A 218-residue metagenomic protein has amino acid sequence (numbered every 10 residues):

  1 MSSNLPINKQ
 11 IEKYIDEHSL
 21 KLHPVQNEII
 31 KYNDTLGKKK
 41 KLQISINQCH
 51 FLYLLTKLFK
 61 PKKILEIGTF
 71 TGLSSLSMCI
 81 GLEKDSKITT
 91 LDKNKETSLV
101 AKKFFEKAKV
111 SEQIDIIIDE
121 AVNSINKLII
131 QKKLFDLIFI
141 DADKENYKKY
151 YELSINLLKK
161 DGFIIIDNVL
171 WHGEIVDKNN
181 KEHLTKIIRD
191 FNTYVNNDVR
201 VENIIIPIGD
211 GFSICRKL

Functional and structural regions predicted by a protein language model:
M1-F139, K144-I165, V169-L218: A short alpha-helical cap/connector motif
